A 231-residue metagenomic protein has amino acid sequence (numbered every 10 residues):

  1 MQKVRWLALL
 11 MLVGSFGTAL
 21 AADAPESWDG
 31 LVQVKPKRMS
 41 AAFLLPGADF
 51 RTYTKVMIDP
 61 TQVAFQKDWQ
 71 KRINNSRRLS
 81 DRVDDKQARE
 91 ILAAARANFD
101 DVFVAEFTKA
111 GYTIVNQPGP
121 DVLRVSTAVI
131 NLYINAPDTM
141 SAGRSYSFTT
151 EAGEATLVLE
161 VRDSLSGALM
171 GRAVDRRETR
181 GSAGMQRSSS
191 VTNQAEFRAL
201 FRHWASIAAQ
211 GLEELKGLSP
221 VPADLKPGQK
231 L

Functional and structural regions predicted by a protein language model:
M1-A8: Bacterial N-terminal signal peptides that target proteins for export
A8-G17: Bacterial N-terminal signal peptides
A21-R96, Q186, E213-L231: A structural "domain/chain start" motif
F50-Y53, D84-A95, F99, S147-G153 (+1 more regions): Extracytoplasmic/periplasmic, Sec-exported soluble proteins
K71, A88-L92, N135-M140, E178: Extracellular/periplasm-exposed beta-strand and loop segments of Gram-negative cell-envelope proteins, dominated by
R82-A88, G167-G211: Short secondary-structure boundary motifs at beta->alpha junctions and helix caps
R96, D100-V104, V129, R198-F201 (+2 more regions): Extracytoplasmic/secreted envelope proteins and their assembly/folding machinery, especially bacterial periplasmic
A105, K109-A168, R180-R187: Surface-exposed short loop/turn segments
